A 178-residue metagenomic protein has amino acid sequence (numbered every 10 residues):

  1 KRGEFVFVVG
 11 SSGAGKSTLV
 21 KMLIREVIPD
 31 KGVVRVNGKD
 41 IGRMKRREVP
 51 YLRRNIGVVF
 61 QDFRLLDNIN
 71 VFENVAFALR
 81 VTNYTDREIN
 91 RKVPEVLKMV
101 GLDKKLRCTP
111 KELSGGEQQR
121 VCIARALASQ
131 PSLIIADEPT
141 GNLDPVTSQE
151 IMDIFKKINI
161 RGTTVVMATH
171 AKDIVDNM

Functional and structural regions predicted by a protein language model:
I24: Helix-to-loop junction immediately C-terminal to a conserved catalytic motif
G32-D40: Conserved ABC transporter NBD signature motif
I69-F77: Short coil-to-helix segment of the ABC ATPase nucleotide-binding domain corresponding to the Q-loop/switch region
C108-K111, S129, R161: Conserved signature/switch motifs of ABC ATPase nucleotide-binding domains
T109-L113, E117-Q119: Conserved ABC ATPase signature
I123: Hydrophobic anchor residue at the start of the ABC signature
I134-D137: Catalytic Walker B motif of ABC-type/P-loop ATPase nucleotide-binding domains
